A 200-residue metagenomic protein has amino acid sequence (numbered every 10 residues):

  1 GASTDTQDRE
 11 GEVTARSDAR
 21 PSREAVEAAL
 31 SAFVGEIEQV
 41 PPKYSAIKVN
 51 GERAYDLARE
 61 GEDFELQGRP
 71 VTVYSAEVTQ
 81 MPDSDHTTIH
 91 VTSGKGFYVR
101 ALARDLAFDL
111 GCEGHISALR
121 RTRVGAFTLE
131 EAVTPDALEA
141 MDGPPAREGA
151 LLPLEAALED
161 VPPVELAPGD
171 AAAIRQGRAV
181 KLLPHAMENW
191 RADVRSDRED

Functional and structural regions predicted by a protein language model:
G1-A101, D105-A132, A137: RNA pseudouridine synthases
E27-L30, D109-D200: Accessory RNA 3′-end/elbow-binding domains used by RNA modification enzymes
